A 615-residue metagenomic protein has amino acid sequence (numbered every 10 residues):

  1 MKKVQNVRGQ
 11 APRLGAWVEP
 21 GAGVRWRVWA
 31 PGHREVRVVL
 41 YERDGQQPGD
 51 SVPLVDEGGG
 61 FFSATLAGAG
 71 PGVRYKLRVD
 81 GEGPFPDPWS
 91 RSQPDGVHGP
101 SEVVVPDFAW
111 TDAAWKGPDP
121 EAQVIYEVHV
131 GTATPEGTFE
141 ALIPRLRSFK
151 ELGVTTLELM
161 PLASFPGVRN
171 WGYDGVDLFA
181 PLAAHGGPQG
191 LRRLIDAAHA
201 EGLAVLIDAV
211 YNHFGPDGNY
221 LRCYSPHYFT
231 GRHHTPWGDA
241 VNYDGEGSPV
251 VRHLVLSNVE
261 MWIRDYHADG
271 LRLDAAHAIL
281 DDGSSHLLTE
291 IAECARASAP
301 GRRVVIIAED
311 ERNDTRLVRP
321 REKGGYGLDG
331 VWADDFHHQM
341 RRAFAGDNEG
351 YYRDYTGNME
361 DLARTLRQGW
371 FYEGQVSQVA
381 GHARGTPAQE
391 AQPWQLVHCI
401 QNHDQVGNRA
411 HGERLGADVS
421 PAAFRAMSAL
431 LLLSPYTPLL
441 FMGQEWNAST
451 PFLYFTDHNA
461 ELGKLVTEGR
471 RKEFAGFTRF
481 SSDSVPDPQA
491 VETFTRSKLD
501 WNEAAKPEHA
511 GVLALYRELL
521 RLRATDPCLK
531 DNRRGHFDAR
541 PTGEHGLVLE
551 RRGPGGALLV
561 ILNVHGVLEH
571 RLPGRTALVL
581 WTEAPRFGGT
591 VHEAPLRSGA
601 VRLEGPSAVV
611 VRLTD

Functional and structural regions predicted by a protein language model:
M1-R25, Q46-S51, D56-E127, T132-G137 (+3 more regions): The feature marks proteins involved in alpha-glucan
W26-W29, V36, V564-R575: Surface-exposed beta-strand/loop patches in extracellular or lumenal glycoproteins
A30, P71-V73, E593-D615: C-terminal beta-strand-rich structural cap/linker in extracellular carbohydrate-active enzymes
V79-A113, E201, Y220-P226, T230-P236 (+2 more regions): Core domains of carbohydrate- and sulfate-ester-processing enzymes
A113-P120, H129-V305, R316-L317: Substrate-binding/active-site clefts of carbohydrate-active enzymes
L288, A292-R479, V560: Conserved alpha/beta catalytic core and glycan-binding cleft of carbohydrate-active enzymes
Q368-G385, L440-F441, W446-F455, F480-L558: Glycan-recognition and catalytic regions of carbohydrate-active enzymes
L519-R523, P527, L572-L596: C-terminal accessory region downstream of the catalytic core in glycan-modifying enzymes
